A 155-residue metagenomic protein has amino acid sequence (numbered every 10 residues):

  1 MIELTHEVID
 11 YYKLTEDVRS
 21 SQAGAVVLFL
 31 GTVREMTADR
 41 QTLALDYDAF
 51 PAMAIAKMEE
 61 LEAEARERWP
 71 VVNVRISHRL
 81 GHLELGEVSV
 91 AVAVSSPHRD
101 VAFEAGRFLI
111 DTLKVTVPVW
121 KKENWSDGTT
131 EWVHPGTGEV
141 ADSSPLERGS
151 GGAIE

Functional and structural regions predicted by a protein language model:
M1-V90, S95-R107, D111-E155: N-terminal, polar/charged subdomain of small-to-medium soluble alpha/beta proteins
